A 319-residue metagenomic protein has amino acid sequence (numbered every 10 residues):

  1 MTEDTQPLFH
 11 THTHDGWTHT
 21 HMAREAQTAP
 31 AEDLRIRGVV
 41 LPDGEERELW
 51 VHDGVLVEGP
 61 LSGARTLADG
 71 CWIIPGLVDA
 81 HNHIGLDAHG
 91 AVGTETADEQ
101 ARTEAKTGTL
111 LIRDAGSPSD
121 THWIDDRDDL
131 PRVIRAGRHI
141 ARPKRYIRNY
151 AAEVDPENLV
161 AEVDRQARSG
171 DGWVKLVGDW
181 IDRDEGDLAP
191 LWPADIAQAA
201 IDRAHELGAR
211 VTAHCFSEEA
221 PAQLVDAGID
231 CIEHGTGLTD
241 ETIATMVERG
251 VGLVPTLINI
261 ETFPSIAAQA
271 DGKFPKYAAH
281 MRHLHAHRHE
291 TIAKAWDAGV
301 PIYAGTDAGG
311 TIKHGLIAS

Functional and structural regions predicted by a protein language model:
M1-G63, W72-I74: N-terminal metal-binding scaffold of metallo-dependent hydrolase/deaminase domains
P7-H10, E32-L34, L61-D98, R102 (+1 more regions): Replace "His-x-His-based motif
P7-H21, T94-A209, V251-I260, I266: Divalent-metal coordination cores built from histidine and acidic residues
P75-D87, A204, V211-F216, I232: Histidine-centered catalytic micro-motifs
G85-D87, P118-W123, A141-P143, W180-R183 (+4 more regions): Active-site environment of divalent metal-dependent phosphoester hydrolases
E206, H285-S319: His/Asp/Glu-enriched, well-ordered alpha-helical/loop segment that forms or immediately abuts the divalent-metal
D226-C231, V247-L253, D271-G272, G299-P301: Glycine-enriched alpha-helix->loop->beta-strand junction motifs that scaffold or abut catalytic
T256, F263-H280: Active-site loop ensemble at the mouth of alpha/beta enzyme cores that anchors a bound cofactor
